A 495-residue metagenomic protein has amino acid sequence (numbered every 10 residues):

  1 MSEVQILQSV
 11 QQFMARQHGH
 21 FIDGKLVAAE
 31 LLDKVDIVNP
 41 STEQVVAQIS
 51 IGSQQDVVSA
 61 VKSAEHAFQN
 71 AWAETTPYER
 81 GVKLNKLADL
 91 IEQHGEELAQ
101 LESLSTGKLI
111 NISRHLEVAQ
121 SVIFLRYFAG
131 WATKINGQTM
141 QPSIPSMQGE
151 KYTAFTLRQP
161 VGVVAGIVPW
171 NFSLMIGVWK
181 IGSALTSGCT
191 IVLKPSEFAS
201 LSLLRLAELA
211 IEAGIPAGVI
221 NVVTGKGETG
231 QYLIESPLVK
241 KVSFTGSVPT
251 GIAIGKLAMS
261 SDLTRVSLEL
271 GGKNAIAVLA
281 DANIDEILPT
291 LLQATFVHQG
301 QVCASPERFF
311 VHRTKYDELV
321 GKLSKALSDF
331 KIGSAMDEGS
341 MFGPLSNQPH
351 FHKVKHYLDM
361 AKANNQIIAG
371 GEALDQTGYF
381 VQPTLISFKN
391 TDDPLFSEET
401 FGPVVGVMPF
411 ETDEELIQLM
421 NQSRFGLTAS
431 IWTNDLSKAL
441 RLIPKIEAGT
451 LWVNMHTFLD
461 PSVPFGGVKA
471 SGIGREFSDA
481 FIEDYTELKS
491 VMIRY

Functional and structural regions predicted by a protein language model:
M1-S41, Y127: Hydrophobic face of amphipathic alpha-helices that form TPR/SEL1-like repeat modules and related alpha-solenoid
D33, V46-G52, Q69-A73, A165-G166 (+6 more regions): Short, well-ordered beta-strand elements within core beta-sheets of diverse protein domains
E43, R80, E102, L125 (+10 more regions): Residue-level signal for inorganic ion chemistry
Q44-A47, V239, K331, A373 (+1 more regions): Conserved C-terminal structural/oligomerization subdomain of aldehyde/semialdehyde dehydrogenase
V46-N136: Glycine-rich loop-to-alpha-helix module at the N-terminal edge of alpha/beta enzyme cores
F68, W72, A88-G95, A99 (+17 more regions): Structural signal for hydrophobic packing residues in well-ordered secondary-structure cores of soluble enzyme domains
N136-E286, F410: Rossmann-like NAD(P) dinucleotide-binding subdomain of oxidoreductase/dehydrogenase enzymes
P249-N390, V453: ALDH superfamily catalytic-core signature
